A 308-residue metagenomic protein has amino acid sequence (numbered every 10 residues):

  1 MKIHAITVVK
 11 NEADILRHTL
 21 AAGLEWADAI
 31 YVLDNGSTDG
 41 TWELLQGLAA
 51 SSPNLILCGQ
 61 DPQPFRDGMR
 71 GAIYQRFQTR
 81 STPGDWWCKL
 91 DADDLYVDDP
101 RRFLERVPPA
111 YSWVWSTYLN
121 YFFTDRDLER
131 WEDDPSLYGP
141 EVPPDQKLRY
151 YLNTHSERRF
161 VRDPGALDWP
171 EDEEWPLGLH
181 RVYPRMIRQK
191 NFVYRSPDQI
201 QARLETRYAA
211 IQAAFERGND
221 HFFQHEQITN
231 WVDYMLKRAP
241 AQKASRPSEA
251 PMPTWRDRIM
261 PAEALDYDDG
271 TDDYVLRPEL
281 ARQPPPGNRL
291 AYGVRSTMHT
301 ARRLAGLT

Functional and structural regions predicted by a protein language model:
M1-A13, R66-G71: Short, conserved structural micro-motifs that define repeat-unit consensus positions and nucleotide-binding loops
K2-T7, G23, A29-L33: Hydrophobic targeting segments
N11-D28: Short, well-formed alpha-helical segments that are part of the catalytic scaffolds of diverse glycosyltransferases
D34-G47, D61-F65, D91-A92: A conserved acidic beta->alpha catalytic loop
W42, Q46, R66-S81: Short, conserved alpha-helix that lines the donor NDP-sugar binding/gating region of sugar-transfer enzymes
A50-A72: Conserved donor nucleotide-binding strand/loop of the catalytic core
G68-Y74, D85, Y96-T308: Catalytic-site signature of metal-activated, phosphate-bearing donor transferases, centered on the GT-A/GT-A-like
W86-L90: Short aromatic-hydrophobic micro-motifs that form the base-stacking/packing surface for donor nucleotide recognition
